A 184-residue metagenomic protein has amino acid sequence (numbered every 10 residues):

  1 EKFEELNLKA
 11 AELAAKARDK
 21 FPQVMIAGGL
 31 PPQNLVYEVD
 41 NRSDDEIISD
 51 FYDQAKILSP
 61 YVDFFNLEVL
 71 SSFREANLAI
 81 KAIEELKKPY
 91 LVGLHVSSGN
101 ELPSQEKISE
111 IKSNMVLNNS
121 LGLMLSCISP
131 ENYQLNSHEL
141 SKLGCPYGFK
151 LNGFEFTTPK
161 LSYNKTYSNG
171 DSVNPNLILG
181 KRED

Functional and structural regions predicted by a protein language model:
E1-D184: Domain-level signal for soluble alpha/beta catalytic cores
